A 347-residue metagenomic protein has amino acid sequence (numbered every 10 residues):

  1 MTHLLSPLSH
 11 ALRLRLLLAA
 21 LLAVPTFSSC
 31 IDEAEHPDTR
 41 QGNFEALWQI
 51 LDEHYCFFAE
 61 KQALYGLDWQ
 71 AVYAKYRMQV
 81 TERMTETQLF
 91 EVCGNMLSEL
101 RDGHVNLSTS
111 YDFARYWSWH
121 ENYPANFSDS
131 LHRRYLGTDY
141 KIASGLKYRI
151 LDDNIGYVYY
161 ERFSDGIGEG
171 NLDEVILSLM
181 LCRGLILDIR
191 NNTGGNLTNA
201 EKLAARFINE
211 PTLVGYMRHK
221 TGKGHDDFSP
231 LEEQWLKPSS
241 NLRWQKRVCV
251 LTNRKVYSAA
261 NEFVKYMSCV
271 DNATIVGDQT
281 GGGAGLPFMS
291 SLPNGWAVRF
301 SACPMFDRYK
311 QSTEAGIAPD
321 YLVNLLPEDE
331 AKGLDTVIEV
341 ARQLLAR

Functional and structural regions predicted by a protein language model:
M1-T2, I31: N-terminal hydrophobic targeting signals that begin at the initiator methionine
T2-L17: Bacterial N-terminal signal peptides that target proteins for export
L17-A23: Hydrophobic helical h-region of N-terminal Sec-dependent signal peptides in bacterial secretory/periplasmic proteins
P25-S29: C-terminal motif of bacterial Sec signal peptides marking the signal peptidase cleavage site
C30-H219, H225-E233, R247, M289 (+2 more regions): Flexible, low-complexity junctional segments that flank or bridge functional domains
T198-K332: Conserved acidic, small-residue-rich alpha-beta core segments centered on
D335: Functionally critical loop-and-helix segments that line ligand-binding/catalytic clefts of soluble enzyme domains
E339-R347: C-terminal alpha-helix
